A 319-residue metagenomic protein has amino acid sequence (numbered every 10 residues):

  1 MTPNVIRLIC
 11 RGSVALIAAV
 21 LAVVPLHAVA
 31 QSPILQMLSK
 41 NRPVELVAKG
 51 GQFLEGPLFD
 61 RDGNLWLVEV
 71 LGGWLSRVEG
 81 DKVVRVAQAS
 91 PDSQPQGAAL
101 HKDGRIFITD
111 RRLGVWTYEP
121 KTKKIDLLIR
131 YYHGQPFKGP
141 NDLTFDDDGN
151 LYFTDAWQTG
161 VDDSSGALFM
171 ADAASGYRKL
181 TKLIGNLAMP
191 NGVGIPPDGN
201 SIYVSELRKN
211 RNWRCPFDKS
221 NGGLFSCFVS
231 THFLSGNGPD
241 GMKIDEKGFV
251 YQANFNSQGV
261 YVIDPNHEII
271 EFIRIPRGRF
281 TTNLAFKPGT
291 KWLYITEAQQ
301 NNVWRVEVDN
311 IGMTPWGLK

Functional and structural regions predicted by a protein language model:
G12-P25: Bacterial N-terminal signal peptides
A30-R42: Blade/loop signatures of beta-propeller domains
P43-A48, V83-Q88, D126-H133, R178-I184 (+2 more regions): A short beta-strand motif characteristic of beta-propeller blades
A48-N64, S90-G114, H133-L151, Q158-T159 (+5 more regions): Beta-rich, blade/repeat-based domains predominating in secreted/periplasmic proteins but also intracellular
L71, T159-G166, L207-K209, F255-N256: Short, solvent-exposed loop/turn segments at conserved positions within beta-propeller repeat blades
W74-S76, G114-W116, A167-F169, R211-W213 (+2 more regions): A short loop-to-beta-strand structural motif that recurs across blades of beta-propeller domains
V78-K82, E119-K123, D172-G176, D218-S220 (+2 more regions): Short loop/turn segments that connect beta-strands within beta-propeller blades
A285-K319: Blade-level signature of beta-propeller repeat domains, shared across WD40, Kelch, NHL, RCC1 and BNR/Asp-box propellers
